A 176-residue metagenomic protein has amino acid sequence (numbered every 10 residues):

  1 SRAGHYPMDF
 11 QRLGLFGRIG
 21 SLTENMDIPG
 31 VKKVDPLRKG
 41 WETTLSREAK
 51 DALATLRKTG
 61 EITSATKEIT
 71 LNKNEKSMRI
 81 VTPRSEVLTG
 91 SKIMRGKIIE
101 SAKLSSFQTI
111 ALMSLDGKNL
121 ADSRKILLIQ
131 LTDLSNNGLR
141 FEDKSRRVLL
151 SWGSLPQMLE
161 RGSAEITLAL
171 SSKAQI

Functional and structural regions predicted by a protein language model:
R2-I176: Long, low-hydrophobicity ectodomains and other hydrophilic envelope-associated domains
